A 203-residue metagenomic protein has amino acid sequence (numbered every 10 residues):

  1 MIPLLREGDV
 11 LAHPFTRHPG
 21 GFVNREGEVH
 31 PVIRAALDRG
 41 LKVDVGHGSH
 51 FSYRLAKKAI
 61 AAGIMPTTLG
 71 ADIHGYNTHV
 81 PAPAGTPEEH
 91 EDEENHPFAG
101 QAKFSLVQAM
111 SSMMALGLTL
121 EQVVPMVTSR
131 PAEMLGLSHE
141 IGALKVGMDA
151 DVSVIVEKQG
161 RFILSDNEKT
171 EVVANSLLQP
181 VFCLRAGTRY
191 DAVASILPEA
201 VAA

Functional and structural regions predicted by a protein language model:
M1-V43, G48-T68: Histidine/acidic residue-rich metal-binding segments in metalloenzymes
I2-L5, A35-L37, K103-S105, K145-V146 (+1 more regions): Solvent-exposed alpha-helices and their adjacent loops that cap or buttress functional pockets in soluble metabolic
H13-T16, G46-G48, A71-I73, M126 (+3 more regions): Fold-independent oxyanion-binding glycine-rich loops and adjacent beta-strand/coil segments at enzyme active sites
G20-G21, H79, I163, V193: Glycine/Thr-rich phosphate-binding loops of Rossmann-like dinucleotide-binding domains
R25-S49, E88, N167-R189: P-loop/Walker A phosphate-binding loop and immediately adjacent motor/lid segment at beta-alpha junctions
L55-E157: His/Asp/Glu-enriched, well-ordered alpha-helical/loop segment that forms or immediately abuts the divalent-metal
A71, A202-A203: Tandem CBS (Cystathionine beta-synthase) repeat/Bateman regulatory domains
D149-V201: C-terminal cap of metal-dependent C-N hydrolases
